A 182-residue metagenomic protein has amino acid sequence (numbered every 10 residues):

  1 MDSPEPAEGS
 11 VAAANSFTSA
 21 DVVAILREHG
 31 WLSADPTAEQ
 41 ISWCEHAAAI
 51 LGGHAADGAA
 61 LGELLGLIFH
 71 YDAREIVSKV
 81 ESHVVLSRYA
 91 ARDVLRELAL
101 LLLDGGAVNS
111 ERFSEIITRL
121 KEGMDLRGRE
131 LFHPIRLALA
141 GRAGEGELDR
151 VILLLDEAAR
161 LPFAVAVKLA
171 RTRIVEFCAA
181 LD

Functional and structural regions predicted by a protein language model:
M1-E39: A conserved active-site cap/scaffold subdomain adjacent to cofactor or substrate pockets
V23-M124, D182: Small-residue-rich helix-loop
E111-L181: Charged substrate- and nucleic-acid-binding regions of tRNA-handling and nucleotidyl-transfer enzymes, centered on
